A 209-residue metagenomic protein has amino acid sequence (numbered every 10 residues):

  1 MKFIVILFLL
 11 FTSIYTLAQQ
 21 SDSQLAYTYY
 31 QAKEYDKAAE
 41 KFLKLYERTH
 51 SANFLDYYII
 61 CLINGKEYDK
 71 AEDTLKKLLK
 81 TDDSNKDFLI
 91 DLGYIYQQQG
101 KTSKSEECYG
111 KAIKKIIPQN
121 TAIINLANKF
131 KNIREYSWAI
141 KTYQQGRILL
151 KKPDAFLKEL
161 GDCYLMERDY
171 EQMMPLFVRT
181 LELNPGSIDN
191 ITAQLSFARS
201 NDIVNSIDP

Functional and structural regions predicted by a protein language model:
T16-Y58, I63-D73, S84-K86, A193: N-terminal leader/linker segments that initiate helical-solenoid repeat arrays
Q31-A32, N64-G65, Q98, N132-I133 (+3 more regions): Register position in tetratricopeptide repeats
T49-H50, D83, I117, K151 (+1 more regions): Short coil turns that delineate tetratricopeptide repeat
F54-L55, F88, A122, F156 (+1 more regions): TPR alpha-solenoid repeat register
Y57-Y58, D91, N125, E159 (+1 more regions): Canonical tetratricopeptide repeat
